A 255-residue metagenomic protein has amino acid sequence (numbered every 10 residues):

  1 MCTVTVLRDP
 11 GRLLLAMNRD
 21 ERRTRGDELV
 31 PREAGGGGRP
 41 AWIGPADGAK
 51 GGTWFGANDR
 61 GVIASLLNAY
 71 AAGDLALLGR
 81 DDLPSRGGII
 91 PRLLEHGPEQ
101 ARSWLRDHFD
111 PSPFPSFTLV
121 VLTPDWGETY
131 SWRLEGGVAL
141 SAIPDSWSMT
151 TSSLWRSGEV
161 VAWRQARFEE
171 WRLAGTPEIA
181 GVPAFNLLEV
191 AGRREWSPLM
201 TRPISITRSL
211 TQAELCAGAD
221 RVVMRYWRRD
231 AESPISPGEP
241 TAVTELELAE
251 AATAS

Functional and structural regions predicted by a protein language model:
M1-S255: N-terminal nucleophile
